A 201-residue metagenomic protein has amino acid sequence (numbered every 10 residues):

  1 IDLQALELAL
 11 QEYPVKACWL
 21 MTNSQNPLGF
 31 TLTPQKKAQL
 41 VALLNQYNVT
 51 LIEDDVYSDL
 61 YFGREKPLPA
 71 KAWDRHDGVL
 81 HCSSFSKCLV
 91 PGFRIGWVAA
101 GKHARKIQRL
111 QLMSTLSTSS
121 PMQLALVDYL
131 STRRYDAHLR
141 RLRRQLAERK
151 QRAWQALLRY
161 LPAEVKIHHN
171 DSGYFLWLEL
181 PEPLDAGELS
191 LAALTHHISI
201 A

Functional and structural regions predicted by a protein language model:
I1-A201: PLP-dependent class I/II
